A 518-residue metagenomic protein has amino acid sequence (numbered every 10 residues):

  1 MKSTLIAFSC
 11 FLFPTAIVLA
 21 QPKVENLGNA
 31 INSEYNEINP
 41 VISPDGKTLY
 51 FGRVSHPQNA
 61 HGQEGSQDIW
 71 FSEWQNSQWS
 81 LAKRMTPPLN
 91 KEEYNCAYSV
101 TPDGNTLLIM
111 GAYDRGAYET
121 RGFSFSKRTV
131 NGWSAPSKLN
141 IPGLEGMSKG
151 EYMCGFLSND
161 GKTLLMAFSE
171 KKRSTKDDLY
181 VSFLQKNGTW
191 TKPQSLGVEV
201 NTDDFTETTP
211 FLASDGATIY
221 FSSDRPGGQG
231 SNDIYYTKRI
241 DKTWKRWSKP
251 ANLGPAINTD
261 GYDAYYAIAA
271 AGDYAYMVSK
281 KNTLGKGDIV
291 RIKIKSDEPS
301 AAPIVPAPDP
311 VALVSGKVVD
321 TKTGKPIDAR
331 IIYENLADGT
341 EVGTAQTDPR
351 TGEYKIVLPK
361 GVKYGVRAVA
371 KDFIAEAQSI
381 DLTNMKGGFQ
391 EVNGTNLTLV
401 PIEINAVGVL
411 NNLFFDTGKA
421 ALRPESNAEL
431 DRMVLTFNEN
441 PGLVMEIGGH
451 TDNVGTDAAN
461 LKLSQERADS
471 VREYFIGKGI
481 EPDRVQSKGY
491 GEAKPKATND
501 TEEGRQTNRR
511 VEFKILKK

Functional and structural regions predicted by a protein language model:
Q21-S315, V392: Short, conserved micro-motifs composed of acidic
N36, I402-L443, T451-A459: Short, solvent-exposed beta-strand/turn patches at coil↔beta or beta↔helix junctions that act as interaction loops
S66, S223, G228-G230, N440 (+1 more regions): Periplasmic OmpA-like peptidoglycan-binding domain that tethers envelope proteins to the cell wall
K176, T321-A337: Short, ordered, surface-exposed loop/turn motifs in non-cytosolic proteins
A312-T321, I331, G352, L397: A short, amphipathic beta-strand motif
A337-E353: Short, acidic Ser/Thr/Gly-rich low-complexity loop/linker segments typical of extracellular and cell-surface proteins
G352, V362-D372: A short, solvent-exposed beta-strand micro-motif common in secreted/extracellular proteins
K371-N396: Structured interaction patches on ligand/partner-binding surfaces of diverse proteins
